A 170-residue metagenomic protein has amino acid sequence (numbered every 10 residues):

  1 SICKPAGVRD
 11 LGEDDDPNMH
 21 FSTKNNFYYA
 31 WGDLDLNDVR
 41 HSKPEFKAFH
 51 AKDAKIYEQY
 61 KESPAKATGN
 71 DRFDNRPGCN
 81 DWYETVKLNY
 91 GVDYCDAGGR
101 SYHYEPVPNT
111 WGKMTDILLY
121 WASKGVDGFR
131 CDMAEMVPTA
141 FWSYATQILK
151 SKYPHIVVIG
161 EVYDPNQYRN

Functional and structural regions predicted by a protein language model:
I2, E84-T110, D127-M136: The substrate-binding groove and active-site-proximal loops of carbohydrate-active enzymes, especially glycoside
I2-A97: Core domains of carbohydrate- and sulfate-ester-processing enzymes
I2-F46, D116-L119, D127-N170: Active-site-proximal helices and loops of the catalytic beta/alpha 8
K66-T68, N109, V137-T139: A short linear-motif detector with a strong N-terminal bias
P77-N80, T110, T115: Cell-envelope/extracellular anchoring and linker segments
